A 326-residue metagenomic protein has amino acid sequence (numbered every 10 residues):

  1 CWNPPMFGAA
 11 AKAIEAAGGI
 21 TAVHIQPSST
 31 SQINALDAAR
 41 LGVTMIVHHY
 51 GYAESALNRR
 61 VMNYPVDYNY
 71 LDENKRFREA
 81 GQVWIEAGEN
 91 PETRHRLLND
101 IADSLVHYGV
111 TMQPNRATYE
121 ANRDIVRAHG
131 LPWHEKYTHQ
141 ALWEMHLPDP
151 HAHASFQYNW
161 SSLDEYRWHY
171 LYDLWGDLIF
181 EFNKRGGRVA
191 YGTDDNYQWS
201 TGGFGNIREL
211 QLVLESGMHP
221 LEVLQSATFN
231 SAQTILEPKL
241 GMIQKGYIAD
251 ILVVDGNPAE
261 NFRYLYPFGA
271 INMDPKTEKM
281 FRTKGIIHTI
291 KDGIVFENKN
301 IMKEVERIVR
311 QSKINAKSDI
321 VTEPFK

Functional and structural regions predicted by a protein language model:
C1, M45, Y52-S216, V309-K326: Active-site neighborhoods of metal-dependent hydrolases
P4-V23: Alpha-helix-loop-beta-strand connector modules within alpha/beta enzyme cores
A10, I14, N34, I101 (+1 more regions): Aromatic/hydrophobic pocket-lining residues that form π-stacking "cages" and hydrophobic walls in ligand
A17, R40-I46, G109: Glycine-enriched alpha-helix->loop->beta-strand junction motifs that scaffold or abut catalytic
A17-T21, M112, V189, P220: Hydrophobic beta-strand scaffold residues
S29-L41: Glycine-rich, charge-decorated loop segments at or immediately adjacent to ligand/cofactor-binding or catalytic sites
Y158-S161, E165-R167, Y172-D173, D177 (+3 more regions): C-terminal helical cap
I248-E306: C-terminal cap of metal-dependent C-N hydrolases
